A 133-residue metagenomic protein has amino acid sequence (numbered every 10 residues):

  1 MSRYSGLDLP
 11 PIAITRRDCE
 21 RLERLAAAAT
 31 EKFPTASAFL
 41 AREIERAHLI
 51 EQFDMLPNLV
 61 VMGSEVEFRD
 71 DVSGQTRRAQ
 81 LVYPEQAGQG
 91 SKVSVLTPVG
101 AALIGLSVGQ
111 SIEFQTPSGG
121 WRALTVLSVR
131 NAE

Functional and structural regions predicted by a protein language model:
M1, A132-E133: Short, intrinsically disordered, low-complexity terminal/loop segments
M1-N58: N-terminal intrinsically disordered, low-complexity, charge/repeat-rich segments that act as generic
P11, R78, A123: A residue-level signal for beta-strand positions that form part of recognition/binding surfaces within mature
R17, T35, V61, S94 (+2 more regions): Charged, alpha-helix-enriched surfaces in structured cytosolic catalytic cores of large nucleotide-utilizing machines
A27, D71, N131: Residue-level marker of positions within ordered structural domains that often coincide with functionally constrained
A38-A87: Long amphipathic N-terminal alpha/beta scaffold segment
Q89-A132: Structured functional modules or segments
